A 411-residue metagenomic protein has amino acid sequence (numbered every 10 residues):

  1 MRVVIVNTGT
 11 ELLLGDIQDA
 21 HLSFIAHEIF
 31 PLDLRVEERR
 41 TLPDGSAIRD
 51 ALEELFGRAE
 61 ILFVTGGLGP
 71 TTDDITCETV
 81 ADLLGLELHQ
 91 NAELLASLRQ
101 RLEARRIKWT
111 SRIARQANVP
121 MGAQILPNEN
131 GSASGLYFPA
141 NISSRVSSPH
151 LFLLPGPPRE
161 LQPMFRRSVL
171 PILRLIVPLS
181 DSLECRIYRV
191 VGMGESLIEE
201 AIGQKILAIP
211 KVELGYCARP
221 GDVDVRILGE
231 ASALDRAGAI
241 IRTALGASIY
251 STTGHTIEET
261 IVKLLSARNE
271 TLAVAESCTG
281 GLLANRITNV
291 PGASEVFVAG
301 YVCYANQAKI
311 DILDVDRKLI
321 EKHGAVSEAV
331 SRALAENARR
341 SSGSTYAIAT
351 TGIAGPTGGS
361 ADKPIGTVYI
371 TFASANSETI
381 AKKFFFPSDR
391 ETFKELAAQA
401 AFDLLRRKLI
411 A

Functional and structural regions predicted by a protein language model:
M1-R39, P43: Glycine-rich phosphate/diphosphate-binding loop of Rossmann-like nucleotide-binding domains
V3-I5, L151, L272: Conserved hydrophobic helix-helix packing surfaces used for dimerization/oligomerization
T8-T10, V64-T72, P155-G156, E230 (+1 more regions): Glycine-rich beta-strand-to-loop/alpha-helix junction loops that act as flexible
A26, F30, L34-E54, Q90-G131 (+1 more regions): Glycine-rich oxoanion-binding loops at beta->alpha junctions
A47, E53, I75-I176: Proline/glycine-rich low-complexity loops and linkers
W109-T110, V177-I187, P210-C217, T243-E258 (+2 more regions): Flexible, glycine/charged-enriched surface loops at secondary-structure junctions
R115, A233-A411: Short alpha-helical segments enriched in small residues
R145, L153-G221, L228-A233, I240: Accessory alpha-helical/coil subdomains and C-terminal extensions that flank or cap enzyme catalytic cores
